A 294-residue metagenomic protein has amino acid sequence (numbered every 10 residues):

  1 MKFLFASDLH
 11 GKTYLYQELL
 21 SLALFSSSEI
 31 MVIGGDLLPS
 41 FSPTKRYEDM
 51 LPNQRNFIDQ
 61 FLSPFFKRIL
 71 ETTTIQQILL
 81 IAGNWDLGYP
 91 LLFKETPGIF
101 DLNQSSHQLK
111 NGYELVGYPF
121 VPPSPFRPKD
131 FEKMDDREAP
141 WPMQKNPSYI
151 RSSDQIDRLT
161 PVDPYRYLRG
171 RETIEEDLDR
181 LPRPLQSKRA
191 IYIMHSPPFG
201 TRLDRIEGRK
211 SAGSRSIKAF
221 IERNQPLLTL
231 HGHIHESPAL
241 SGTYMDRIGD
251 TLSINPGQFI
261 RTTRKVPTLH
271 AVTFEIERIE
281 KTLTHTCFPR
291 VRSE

Functional and structural regions predicted by a protein language model:
M1-H10, G112-V121, R151-L159, I191-H195 (+2 more regions): Active-site-proximal beta-strand elements of phosphoester/diester hydrolases
F5-S7, M31-D36, Q77-N84, D101-Q104 (+3 more regions): Active-site neighborhood of phospho(di)ester-bond hydrolases with catalytic His/Asp-centered motifs
S7, L38-I58, P125-P142: Acidic/histidine-rich helix-loop elements that form or flank divalent-metal/phosphate-binding sites at the catalytic
H10-Y14, L38-S42, L80-L91, H107-L109 (+4 more regions): Active-site environment of divalent metal-dependent phosphoester hydrolases
T13-K110, P256: Core catalytic region of metal-dependent phosphoesterases/phosphodiesterases, especially metallo-beta-lactamase-like
L38, K45-D59, L185-Q225: Active-site-proximal segments of metal-dependent phosphoesterases and phosphodiesterases across multiple
S106-N111, R215-N224, S237-E294: Binuclear metal-dependent phosphoesterase catalytic core
E114-E207: Active-site-proximal loop/helix segment associated with metal-binding centers of metalloenzymes
